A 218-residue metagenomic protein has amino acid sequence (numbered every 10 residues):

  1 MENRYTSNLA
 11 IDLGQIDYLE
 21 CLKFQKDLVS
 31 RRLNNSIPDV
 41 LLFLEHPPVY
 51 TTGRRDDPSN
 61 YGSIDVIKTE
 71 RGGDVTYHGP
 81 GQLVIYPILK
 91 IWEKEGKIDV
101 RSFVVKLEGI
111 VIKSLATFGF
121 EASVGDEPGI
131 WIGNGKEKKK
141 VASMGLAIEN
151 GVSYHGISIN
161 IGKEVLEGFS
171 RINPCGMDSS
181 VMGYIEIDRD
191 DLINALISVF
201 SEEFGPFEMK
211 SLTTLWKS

Functional and structural regions predicted by a protein language model:
M1-K140, I148, W216-S218: N-terminal lobe of the biotin/lipoate ligase/transferase fold
T6, L19, H78, H155 (+3 more regions): Compositionally biased, intrinsically disordered low-complexity regions enriched in proline and serine
T51-S59, K163-G176: Cytochrome P450 core scaffold surrounding the K-helix E-X-X-R motif and the conserved "meander" helix-loop region
L89-I91, I161, L166: Residue-level detector of alpha-helical segments with a strong bias toward transmembrane helices and their helix-loop
A147, L166-S218: C-terminal accessory segment of soluble enzyme catalytic cores
N150-K163: Conserved phosphate/anionic-ligand binding catalytic regions in large, soluble enzymes, centered on
